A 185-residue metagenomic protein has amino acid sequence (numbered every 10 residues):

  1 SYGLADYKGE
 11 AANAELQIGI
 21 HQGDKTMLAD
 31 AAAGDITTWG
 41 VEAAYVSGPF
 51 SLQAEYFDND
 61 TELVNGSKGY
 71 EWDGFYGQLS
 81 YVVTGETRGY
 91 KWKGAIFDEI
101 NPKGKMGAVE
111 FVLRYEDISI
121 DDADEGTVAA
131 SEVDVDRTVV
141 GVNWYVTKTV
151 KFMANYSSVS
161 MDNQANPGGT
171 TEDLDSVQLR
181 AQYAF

Functional and structural regions predicted by a protein language model:
Y2, K8-F185: Outer-membrane beta-barrel pore domains
